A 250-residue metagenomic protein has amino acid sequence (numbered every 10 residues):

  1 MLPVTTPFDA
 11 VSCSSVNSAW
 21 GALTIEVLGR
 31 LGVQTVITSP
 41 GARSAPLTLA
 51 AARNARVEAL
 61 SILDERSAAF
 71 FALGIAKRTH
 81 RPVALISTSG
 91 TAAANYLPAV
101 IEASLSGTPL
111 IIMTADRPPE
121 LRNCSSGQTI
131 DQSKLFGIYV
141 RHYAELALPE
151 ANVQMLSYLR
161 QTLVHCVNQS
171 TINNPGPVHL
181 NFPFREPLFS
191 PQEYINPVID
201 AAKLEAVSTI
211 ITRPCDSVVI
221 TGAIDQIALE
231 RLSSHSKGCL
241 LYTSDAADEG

Functional and structural regions predicted by a protein language model:
P7-S15, T162-H165, Q169-H235: Conformationally flexible catalytic loops at phosphate/diphosphate-handling active centers
T24-V33, I75-H80, S170-N174, D225-G238: Glycine-rich phosphate/diphosphate-binding loops that line cofactor/substrate pockets in enzymes
T35-L47: N-terminal glycine-rich anion-binding loops that anchor highly charged ligand groups
A45-R122: Thiamine diphosphate
R81, Q128-G176: Conserved thiamine diphosphate
I86-T88, I111-D116, A147, H179-P183 (+1 more regions): Short beta-strand segments
Y242, A246-G250: Single conserved hydrophobic/aromatic residue that forms the stacking wall/gate of nucleotide- or nucleobase-binding
